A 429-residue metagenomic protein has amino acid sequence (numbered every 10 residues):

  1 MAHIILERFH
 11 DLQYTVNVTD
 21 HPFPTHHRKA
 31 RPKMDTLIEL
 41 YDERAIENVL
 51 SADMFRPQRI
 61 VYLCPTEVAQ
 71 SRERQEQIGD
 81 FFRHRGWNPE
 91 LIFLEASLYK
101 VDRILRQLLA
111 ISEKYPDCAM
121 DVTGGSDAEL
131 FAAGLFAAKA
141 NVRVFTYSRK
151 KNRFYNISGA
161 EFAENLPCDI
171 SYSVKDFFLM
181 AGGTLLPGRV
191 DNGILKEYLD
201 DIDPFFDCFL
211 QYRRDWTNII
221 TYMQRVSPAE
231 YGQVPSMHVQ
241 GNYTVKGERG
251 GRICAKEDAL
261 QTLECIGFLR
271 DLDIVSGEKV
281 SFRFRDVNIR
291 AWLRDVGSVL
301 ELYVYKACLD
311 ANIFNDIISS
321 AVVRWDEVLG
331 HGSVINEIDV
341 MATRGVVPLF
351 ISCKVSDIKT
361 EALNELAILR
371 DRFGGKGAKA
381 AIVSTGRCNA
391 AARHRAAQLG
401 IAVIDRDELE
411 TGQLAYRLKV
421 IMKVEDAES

Functional and structural regions predicted by a protein language model:
I4, D11, T15-V18: Short hydrophobic alpha-helical segments enriched in small aliphatic residues
V16-T19, F23-C118, F131-K306, D310-N315 (+6 more regions): Long, low-complexity, Lys/Arg-enriched
T123-S126: Trp/Phe/Arg-rich N-terminal binding region typifying the photolyase-homology
C308, V340-A342, L349-D357, L366: Conserved catalytic cores of phosphodiester-cleaving nucleases, focusing on short active-site segments
I335-N336, N364-E365: Charged helix-capping and loop-helix junction motifs
